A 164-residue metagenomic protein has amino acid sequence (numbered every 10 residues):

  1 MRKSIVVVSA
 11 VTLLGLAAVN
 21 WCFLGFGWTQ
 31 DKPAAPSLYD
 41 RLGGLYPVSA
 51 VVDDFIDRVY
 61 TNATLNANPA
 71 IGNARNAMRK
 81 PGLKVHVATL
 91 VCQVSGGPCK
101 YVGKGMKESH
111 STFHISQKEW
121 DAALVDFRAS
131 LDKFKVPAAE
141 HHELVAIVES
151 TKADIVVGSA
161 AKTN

Functional and structural regions predicted by a protein language model:
M1-S4: Positively charged n-region of N-terminal signal peptides that target proteins for export
V8-S9, G158: A periodicity- and composition-biased signal for non-globular, repetitive helical segments
S9-F23: Bacterial N-terminal signal peptides
F23-N164: Core of compact, soluble alpha-helical bundle domains
